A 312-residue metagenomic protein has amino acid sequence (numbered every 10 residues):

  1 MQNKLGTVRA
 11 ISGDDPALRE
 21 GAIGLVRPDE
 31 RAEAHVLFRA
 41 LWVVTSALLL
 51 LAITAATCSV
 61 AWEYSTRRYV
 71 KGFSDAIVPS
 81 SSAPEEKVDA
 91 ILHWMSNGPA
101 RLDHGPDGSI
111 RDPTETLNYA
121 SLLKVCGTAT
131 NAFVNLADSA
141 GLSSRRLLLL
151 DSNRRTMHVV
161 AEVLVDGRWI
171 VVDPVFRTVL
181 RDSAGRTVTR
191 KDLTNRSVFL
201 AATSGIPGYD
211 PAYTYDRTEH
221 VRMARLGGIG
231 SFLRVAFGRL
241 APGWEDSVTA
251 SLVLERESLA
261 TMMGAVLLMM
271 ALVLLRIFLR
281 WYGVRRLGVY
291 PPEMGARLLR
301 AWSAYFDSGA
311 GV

Functional and structural regions predicted by a protein language model:
Q2-L25: N-terminal intrinsically disordered, acidic low-complexity segments at the extreme N-terminus
D29-W62: Hydrophobic secretory-pathway targeting helix
A34-W42, S247-M269: Juxtamembrane/start-of-transmembrane alpha-helix segments at the extracytoplasmic/lumenal side of membrane anchors
S46-A52, R256-Y282: Selective detector of the "anchor" transmembrane alpha-helix that sits immediately C-terminal
T54-K124: Secondary-structure boundary elements
N131-A201: Hydrophobic/aromatic-rich core segments of domains that either
F176-S247: Extracytoplasmic/lumenal ectodomains and periplasmic regions of secretory and membrane proteins
M270-A301: Juxtamembrane interface at the cytosolic side of transmembrane helices
